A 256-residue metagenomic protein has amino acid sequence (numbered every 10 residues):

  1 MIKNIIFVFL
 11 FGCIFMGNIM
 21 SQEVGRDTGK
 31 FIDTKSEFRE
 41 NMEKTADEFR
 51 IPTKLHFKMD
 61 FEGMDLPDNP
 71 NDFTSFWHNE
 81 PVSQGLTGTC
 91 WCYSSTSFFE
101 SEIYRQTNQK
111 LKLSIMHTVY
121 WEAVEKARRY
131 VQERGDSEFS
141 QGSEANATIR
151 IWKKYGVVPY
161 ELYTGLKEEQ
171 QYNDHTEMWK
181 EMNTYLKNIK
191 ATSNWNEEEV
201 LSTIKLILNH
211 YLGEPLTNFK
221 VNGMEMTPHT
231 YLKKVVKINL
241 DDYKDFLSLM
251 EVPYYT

Functional and structural regions predicted by a protein language model:
M1-E23: Bacterial Sec-dependent N-terminal signal peptides
Q22-T256: Catalytic-core signature of thiol
